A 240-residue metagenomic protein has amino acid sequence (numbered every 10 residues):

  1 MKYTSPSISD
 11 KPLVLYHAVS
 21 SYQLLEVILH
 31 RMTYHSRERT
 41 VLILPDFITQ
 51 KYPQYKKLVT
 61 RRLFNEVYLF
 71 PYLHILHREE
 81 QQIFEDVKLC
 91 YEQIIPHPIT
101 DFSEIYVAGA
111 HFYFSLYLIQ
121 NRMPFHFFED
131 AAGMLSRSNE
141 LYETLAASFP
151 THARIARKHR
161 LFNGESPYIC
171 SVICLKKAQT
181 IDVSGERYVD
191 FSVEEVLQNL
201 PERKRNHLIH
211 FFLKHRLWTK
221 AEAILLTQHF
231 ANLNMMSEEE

Functional and structural regions predicted by a protein language model:
K2-V41, H210-E240: N-terminal beta-strand-loop-alpha-helix module at the start of alpha/beta ligand-binding or catalytic domains
S7, L13, H97-I99, Y168: Generic low-complexity segments that are intrinsically disordered, proline-rich and/or Lys/Arg-biased
I8-A18, N65-I83, E194-L200, I224-M235: Acidic/glycine-enriched edge-of-secondary-structure segments
L15-R157, L161: Active-site and donor-binding regions of nucleotide-sugar-utilizing enzymes
I83-K88, P201-N206, E238: A conditional alpha-helix N-cap/helix-loop micro-motif detector
Y142-L233: A nucleotide-sugar donor-handling region in carbohydrate enzymes
